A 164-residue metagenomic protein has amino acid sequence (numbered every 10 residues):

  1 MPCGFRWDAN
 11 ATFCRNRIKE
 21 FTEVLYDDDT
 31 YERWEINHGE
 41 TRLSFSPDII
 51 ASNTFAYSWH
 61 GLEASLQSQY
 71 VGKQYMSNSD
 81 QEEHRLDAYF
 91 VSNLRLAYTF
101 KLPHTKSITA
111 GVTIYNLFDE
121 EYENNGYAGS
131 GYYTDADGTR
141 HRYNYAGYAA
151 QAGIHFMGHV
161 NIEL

Functional and structural regions predicted by a protein language model:
M1, A9-A11, V91-A97, T109: Transmembrane beta-barrel strand/turn architecture of Gram-negative outer membrane proteins
M1-Q74, N78: Gram-negative outer-membrane beta-barrel transporters
Y26-Y31, E83-L86, G129-T134: Short, low-complexity, polar/charged sequence segments that are solvent-exposed and flexible
T41-P47, E82-A88, G147-A152: Replace "Gram-negative outer membrane beta-barrel proteins" with "bacterial and organellar outer membrane beta-barrel
F45, A64, A88, D119-E120 (+1 more regions): Generic structural "secondary-structure junction" signal
P47-A51, A88-S92, K106, A152-F156: Residues that define the transmembrane beta-barrel architecture of outer-membrane proteins
I50-N53, M76-L86, Y98-K101: Generic detector of contiguous secondary-structure segments
Q69-Y75, Y98-L164: C-terminal beta-signal and adjacent terminal beta-strands/loops of Gram-negative outer-membrane beta-barrel proteins
